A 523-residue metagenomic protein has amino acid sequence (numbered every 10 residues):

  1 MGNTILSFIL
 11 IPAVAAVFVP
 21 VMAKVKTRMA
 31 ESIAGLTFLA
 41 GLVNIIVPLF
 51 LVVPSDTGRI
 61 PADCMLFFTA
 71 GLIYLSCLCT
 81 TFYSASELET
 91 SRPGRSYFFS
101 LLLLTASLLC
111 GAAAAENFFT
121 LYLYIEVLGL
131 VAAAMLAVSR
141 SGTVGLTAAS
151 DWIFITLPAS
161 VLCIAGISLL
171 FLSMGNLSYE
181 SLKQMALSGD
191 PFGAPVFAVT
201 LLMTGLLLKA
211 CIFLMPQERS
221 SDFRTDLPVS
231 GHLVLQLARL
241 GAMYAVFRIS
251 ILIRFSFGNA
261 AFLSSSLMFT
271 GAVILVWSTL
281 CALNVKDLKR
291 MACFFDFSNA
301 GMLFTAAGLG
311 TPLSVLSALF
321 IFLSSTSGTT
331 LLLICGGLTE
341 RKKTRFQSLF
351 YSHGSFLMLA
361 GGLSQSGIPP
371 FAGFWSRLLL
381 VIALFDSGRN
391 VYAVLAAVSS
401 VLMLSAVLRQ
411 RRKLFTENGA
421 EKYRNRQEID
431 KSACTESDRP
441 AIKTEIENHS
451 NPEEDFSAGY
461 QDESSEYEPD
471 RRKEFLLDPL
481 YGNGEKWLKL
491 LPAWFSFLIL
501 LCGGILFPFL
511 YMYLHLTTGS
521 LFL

Functional and structural regions predicted by a protein language model:
G2-P12, C64-L75, F118-V131, V196-L207 (+2 more regions): Structural signature of hydrophobic alpha-helical transmembrane segments
S7-T27, L207-F213: N-terminal signal-anchor/start-transfer transmembrane helix
V25, Y97-L104, L108-A194, L208 (+1 more regions): Alpha-helical multi-pass transmembrane bundles of energy-transducing inner-membrane proteins
N44, L51-A113, R239: Hydrophobic alpha-helical transmembrane segments in multi-pass integral membrane proteins
V52-A62, M174-G189, S250-A260, W375-L384 (+1 more regions): Membrane-interface helix termini and inter-helical loops of multi-pass transporters
Y83, V196-S266, C293: Short helix-boundary/re-entrant hairpin motifs in multi-pass inner-membrane proteins
F223, L303-L313, R377-A393: Interfacial segments of multi-pass membrane proteins
Y351, V407-L523: Cytoplasmic/organellar membrane-interface segments at the starts of transmembrane helices in multi-pass inner-membrane
